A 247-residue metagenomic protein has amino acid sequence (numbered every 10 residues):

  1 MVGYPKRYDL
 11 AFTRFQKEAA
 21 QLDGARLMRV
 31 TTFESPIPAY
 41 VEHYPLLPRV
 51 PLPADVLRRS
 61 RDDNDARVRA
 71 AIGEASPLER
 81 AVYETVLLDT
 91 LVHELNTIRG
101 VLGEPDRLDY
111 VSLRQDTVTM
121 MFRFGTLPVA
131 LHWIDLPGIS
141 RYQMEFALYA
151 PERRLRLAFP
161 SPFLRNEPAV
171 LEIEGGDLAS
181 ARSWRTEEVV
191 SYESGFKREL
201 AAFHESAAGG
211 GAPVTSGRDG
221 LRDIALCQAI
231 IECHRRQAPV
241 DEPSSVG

Functional and structural regions predicted by a protein language model:
M1-S60: A contiguous active-site-proximal alpha/beta segment in oxidoreductase catalytic domains
A25-L27, P51-L57, E232-G247: C-terminal capping/lid region of NAD(P)-dependent oxidoreductase domains
L52-A75: Flavin (FAD/FMN) cofactor-binding and adjacent substrate-gating region of FAD-dependent oxidoreductase domains
A70, P77-F163, S191-G210, Q228-A229 (+1 more regions): Contiguous beta-strand/loop segments that form the cofactor/metal-binding neighborhood of enzyme cores
A75-V82, R182-T186: Short glycine/proline- and acidic residue-enriched helix-loop micro-motifs that form flexible lids or anion-recognition
M120, F146, R165-S180: Short polybasic amphipathic segments
W184-E188, E205-D223: Glycine- and charged-residue-rich phosphate/anionic-cofactor binding loop of Rossmann-like
L221-H234: C-terminal hydrophobic helical "lid"/dimerization subdomain of Rossmann-like NAD(P)H-dependent oxidoreductases
